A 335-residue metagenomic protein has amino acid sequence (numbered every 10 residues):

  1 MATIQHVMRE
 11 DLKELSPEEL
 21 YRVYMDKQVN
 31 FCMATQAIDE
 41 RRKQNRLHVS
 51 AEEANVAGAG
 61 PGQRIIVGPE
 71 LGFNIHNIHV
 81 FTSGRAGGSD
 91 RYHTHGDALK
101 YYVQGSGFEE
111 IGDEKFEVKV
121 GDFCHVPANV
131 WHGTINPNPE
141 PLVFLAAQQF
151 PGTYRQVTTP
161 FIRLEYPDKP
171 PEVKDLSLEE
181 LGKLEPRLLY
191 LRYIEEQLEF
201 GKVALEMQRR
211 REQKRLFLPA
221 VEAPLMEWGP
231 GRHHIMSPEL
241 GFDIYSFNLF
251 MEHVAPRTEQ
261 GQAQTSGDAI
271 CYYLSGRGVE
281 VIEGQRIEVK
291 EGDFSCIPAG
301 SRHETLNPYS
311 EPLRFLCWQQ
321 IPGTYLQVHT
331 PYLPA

Functional and structural regions predicted by a protein language model:
M1-I75, P160-I162, K169-Y245, T330-A335: A short, N-terminal "cap"/entry segment at the start of jelly-roll beta-barrel domains of the cupin/DSBH fold
A59-I66, I78-T94, G231-S237, N248-T265: Conserved short histidine dyad/triad with adjacent acidic residue
I66, L142, L181, L189 (+6 more regions): Fold-core signature of tandem repeat domains
I78-T82, L99, K115, F123-H125 (+6 more regions): Conserved hydrophobic/aromatic beta-strand scaffold that supports enzyme active sites
S83-G87, G121-F123, P127-N129, A255-R257 (+2 more regions): Tight coil/turn sites that cap or link beta-strands
G88, Y92-V120, V130, E259-E291: A short beta-strand-loop-beta hairpin characteristic of the jelly-roll/cupin
V120, A128-V157, E291, A299-Y325: Ligand-binding loop in jelly-roll beta-barrel domains
